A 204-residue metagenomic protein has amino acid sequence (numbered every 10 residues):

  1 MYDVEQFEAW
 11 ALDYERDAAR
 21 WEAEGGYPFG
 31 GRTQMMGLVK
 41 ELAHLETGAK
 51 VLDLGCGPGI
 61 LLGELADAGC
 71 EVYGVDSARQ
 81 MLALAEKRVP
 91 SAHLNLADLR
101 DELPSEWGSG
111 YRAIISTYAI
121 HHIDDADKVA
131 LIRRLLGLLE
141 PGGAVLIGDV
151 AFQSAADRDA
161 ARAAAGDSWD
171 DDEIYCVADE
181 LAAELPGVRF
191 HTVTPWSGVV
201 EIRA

Functional and structural regions predicted by a protein language model:
M1-A43, P58-E106, L146-A204: Class I (Rossmann-like) S-adenosyl-L-methionine-dependent methyltransferase catalytic domain, capturing the SAM-binding
G48-G55: Conserved class I S-adenosyl-L-methionine
K50, G142-A144: Short glycine-centered segments of the SAM/dcSAM-binding site in methyltransferase folds
R112: Conserved acidic residues
I115: A conserved beta-strand element that flanks and buttresses the S-adenosyl-L-methionine
Y118-A119: Short catalytic micro-motifs in class I SAM-dependent methyltransferases
V129-P141: A short glycine-rich, Lys/Arg-flanked "PGG" loop and its adjoining helix->strand segment in the class I
